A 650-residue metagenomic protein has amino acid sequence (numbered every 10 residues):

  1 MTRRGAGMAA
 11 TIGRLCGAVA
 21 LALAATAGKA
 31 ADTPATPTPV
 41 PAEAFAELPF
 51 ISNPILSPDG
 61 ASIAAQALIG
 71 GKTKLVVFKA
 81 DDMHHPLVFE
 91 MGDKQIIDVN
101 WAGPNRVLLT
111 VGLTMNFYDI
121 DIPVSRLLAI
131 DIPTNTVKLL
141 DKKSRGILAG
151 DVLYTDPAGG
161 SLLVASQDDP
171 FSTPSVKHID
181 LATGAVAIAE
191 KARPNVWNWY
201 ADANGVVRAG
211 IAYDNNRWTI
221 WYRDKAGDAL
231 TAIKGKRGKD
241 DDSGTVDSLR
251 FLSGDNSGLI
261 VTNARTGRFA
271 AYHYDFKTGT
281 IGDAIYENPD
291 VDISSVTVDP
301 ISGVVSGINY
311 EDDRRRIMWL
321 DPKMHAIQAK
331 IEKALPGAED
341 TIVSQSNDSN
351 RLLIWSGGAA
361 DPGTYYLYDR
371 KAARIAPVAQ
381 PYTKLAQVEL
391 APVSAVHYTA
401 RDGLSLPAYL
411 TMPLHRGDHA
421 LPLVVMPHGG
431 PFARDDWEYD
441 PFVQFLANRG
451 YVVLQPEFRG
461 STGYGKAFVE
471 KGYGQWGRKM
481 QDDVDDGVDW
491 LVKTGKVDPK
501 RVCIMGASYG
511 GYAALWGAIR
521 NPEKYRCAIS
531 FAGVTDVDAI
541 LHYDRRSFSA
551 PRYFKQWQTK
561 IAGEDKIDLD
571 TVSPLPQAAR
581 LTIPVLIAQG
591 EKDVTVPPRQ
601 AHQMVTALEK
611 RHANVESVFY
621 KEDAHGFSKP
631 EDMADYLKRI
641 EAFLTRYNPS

Functional and structural regions predicted by a protein language model:
M8-G28: Gram-negative bacterial Sec-dependent N-terminal signal peptides
A18, G28-L352, A359-D361, Y368-K371: Beta-propeller folds
L56, A65, W101, Y398 (+4 more regions): Conserved hydrophobic/aromatic "anchor" residues that stabilize well-ordered secondary structure elements
L259-I260, S306-G307, L352-I354, Y366-L367 (+11 more regions): Structured core elements
G267-F269, D292-S294, D313-R315, A360-G363 (+11 more regions): Flexible loop/turn segments at secondary-structure boundaries
D361-V396: An N-terminal hydrophobic leader/cap segment in hydrolases
K384-K500, A507-S508, H542: Cap/lid segment of the alpha/beta-hydrolase catalytic domain
F458-S650: Active-site-proximal cap/loop segments of hydrolase catalytic domains
